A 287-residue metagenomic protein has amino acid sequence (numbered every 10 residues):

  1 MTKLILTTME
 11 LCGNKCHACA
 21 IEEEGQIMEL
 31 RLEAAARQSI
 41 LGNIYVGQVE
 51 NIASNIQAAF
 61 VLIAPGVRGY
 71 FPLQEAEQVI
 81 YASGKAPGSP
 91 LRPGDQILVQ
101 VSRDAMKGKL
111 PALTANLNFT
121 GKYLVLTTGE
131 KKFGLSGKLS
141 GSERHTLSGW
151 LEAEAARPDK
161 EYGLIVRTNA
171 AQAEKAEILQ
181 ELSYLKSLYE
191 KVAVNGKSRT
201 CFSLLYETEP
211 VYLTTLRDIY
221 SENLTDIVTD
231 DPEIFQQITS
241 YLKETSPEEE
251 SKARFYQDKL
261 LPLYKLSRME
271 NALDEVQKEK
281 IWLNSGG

Functional and structural regions predicted by a protein language model:
M1-G287: DE-rich acidic low-complexity regions and acidic surface loops
